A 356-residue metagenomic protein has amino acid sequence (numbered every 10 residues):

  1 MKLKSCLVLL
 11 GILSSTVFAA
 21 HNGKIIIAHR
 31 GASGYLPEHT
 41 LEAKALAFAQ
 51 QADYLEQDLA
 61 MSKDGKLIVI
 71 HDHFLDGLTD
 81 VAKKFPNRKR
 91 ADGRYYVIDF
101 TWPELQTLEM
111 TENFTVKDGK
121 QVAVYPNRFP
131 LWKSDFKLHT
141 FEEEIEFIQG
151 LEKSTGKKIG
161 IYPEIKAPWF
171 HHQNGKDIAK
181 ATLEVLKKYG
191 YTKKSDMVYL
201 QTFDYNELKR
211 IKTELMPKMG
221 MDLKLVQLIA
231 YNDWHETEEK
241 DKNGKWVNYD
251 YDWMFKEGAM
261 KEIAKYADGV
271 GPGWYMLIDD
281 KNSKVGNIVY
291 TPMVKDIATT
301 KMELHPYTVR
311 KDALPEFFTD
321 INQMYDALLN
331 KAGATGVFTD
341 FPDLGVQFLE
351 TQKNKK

Functional and structural regions predicted by a protein language model:
K2-L9: Sec-dependent signal peptide recognition, specifically the positively charged N-region followed immediately by
G11-A19: Hydrophobic h-region of N-terminal signal peptides that target proteins for export in Gram-negative bacteria
A19-K356: Phosphate-group recognition and catalysis centered on beta-loop-alpha active-site segments
